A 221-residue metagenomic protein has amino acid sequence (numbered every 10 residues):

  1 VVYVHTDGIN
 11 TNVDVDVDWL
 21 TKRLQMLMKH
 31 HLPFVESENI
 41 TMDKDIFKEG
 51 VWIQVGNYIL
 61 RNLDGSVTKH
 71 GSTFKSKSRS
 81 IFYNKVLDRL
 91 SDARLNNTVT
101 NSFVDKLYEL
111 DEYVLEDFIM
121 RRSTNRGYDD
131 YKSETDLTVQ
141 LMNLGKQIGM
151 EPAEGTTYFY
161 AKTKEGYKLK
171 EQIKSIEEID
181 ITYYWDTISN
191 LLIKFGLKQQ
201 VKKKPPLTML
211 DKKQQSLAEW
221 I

Functional and structural regions predicted by a protein language model:
V1-N12: Catalytic palm active-site di-aspartate
V17-I221: C-terminal, non-catalytic extensions of nucleic-acid polymerases
